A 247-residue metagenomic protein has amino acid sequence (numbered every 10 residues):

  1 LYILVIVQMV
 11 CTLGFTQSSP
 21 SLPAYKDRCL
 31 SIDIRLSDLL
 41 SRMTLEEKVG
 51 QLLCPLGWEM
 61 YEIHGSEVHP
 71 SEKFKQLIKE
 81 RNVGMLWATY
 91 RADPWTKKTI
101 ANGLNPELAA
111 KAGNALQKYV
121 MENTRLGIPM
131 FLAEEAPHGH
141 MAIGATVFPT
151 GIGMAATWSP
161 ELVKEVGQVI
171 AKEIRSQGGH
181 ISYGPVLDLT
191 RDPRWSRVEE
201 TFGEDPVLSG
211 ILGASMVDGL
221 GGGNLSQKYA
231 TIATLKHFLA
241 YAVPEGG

Functional and structural regions predicted by a protein language model:
Y2-T12: Bacterial N-terminal signal peptides
G14-G247: Glycoside hydrolase catalytic-domain context in secreted enzymes
